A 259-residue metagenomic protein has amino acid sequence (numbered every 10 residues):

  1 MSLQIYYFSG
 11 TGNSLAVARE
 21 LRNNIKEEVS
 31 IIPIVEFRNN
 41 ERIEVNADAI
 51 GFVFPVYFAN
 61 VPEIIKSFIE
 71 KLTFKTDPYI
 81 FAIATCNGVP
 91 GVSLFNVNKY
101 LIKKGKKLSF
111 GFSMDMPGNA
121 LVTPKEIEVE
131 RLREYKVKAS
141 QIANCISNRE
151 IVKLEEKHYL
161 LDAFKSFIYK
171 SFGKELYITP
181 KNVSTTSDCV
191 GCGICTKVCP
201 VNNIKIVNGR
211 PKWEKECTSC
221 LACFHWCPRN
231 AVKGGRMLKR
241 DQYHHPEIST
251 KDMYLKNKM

Functional and structural regions predicted by a protein language model:
S2-Q4, T11-V17, N23-E36, E41-F54 (+3 more regions): FMN-binding flavodoxin-like domain, especially the glycine-rich phosphate-binding loop
L3, S109, V183-S184, V232: Generic preference for hydrophobic/aromatic residues in regular secondary structure cores
S9-G12, G88, V190, T218: A generic structural signal for alpha-helix starts
I43-E44, T73, L176, C192 (+2 more regions): Generic structural signal for beta-strand residues in well-ordered domains
F81-I83, P180-K181, N208: A short, structure-level motif marking secondary-structure boundaries and short turns
I127, W213-E214: Short helix/strand-bridging catalytic loops that position acidic/His residues to coordinate divalent metals and engage
L160-P200: A mid-sequence, solvent-exposed acidic-amphipathic segment
S184-T185, V190, I194-K212, T218 (+1 more regions): Iron-sulfur cluster-binding cysteine motifs and their immediate structural context in ferredoxin-like electron-transfer
